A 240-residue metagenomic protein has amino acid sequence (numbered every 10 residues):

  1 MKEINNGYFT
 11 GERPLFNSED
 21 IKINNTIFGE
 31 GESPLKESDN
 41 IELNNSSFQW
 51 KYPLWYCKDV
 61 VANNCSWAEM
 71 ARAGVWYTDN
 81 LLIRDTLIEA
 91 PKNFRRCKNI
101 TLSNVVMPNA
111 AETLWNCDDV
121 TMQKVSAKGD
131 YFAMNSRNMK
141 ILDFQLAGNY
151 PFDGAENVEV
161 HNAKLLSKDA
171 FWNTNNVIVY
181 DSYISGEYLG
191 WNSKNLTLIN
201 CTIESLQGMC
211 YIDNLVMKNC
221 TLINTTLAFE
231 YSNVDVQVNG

Functional and structural regions predicted by a protein language model:
M1-G240: Long, distal/terminal scaffolding or interaction modules with repetitive or compositionally biased sequence
